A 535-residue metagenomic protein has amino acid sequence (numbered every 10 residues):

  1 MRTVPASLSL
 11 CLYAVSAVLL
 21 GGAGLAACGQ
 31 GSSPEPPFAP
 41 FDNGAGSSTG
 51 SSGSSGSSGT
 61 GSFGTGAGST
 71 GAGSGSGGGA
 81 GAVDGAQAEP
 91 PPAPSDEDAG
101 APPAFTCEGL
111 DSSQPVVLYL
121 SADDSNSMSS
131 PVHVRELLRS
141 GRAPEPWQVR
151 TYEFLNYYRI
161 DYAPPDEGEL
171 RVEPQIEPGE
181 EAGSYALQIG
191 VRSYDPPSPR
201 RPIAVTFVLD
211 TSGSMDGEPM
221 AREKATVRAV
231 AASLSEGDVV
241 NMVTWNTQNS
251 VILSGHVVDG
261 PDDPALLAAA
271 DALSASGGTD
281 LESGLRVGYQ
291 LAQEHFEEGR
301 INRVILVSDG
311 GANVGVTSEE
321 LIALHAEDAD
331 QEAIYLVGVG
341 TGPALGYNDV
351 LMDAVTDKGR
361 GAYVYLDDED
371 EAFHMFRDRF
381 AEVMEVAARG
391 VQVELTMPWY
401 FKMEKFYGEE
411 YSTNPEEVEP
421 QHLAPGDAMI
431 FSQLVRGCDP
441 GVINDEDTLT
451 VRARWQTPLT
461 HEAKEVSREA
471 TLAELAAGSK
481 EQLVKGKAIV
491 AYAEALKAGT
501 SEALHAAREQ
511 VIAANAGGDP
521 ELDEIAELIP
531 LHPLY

Functional and structural regions predicted by a protein language model:
M1-A26: Sec-dependent bacterial lipoprotein signal peptides
C28-G213, G217-S233, N241, Q248-I252 (+7 more regions): Von Willebrand factor
P164-D166, E297-E298, E319-Y335, G342-P458: Acidic, polar loop-rich interaction surfaces within structured domains
P199, M215-E218, S250-S254, Q290 (+4 more regions): Extracytoplasmic/secreted cell-surface and envelope-processing proteins
I203, S235-V240, A268, T279-D280 (+3 more regions): Loop/turn elements at helix/coil->beta-strand transitions in domains of secreted/extracellular proteins
L209-S212, E223, M242-W245, G288 (+3 more regions): DG-centered beta-turn motif at the end of beta-strands
G213, R228-E236, D271-A275, Y289-E297 (+4 more regions): Sec-exported extracytoplasmic/periplasmic mature domains
A268-R300, P343-N348: Von Willebrand factor
